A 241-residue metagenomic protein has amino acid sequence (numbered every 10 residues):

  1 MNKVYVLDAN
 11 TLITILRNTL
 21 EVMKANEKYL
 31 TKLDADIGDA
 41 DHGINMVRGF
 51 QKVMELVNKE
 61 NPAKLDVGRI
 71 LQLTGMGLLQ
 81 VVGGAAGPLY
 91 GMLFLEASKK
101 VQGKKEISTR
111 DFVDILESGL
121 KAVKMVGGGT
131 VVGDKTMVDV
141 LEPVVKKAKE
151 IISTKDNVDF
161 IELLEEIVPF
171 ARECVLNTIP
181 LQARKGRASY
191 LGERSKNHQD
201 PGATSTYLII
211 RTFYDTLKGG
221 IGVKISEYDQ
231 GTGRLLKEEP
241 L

Functional and structural regions predicted by a protein language model:
M1-L241: N-terminal loops that bind phosphate or other acidic moieties and the adjacent beta-alpha structural core
